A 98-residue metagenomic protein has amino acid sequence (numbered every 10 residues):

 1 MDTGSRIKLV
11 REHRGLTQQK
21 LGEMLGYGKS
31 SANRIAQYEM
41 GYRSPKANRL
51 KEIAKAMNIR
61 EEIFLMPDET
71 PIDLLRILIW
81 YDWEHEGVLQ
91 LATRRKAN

Functional and structural regions predicted by a protein language model:
M1, E12-H13, S44: Short amphipathic helical patch at the helix-1/turn junction of helix-turn-helix
T3, S31-R34, R49: Short N-terminal amphipathic alpha-helix/helix-capping patch enriched in small hydrophobics with frequent Ser/Thr
S5-L25, E52, D82, V88: Short basic helix-loop element that most often maps to the first helix and adjoining turn of HTH DNA-binding modules
T17, G28-S31, K46, R60: Short coil turns linking two alpha-helices in DNA-binding domains
G26-S44, M66-P67: Recognition helix of helix-turn-helix/homeodomain-like DNA-binding domains that insert into the DNA major groove
Y42, K46-I63: DNA major-groove recognition helix of helix-turn-helix/homeodomain DNA-binding modules
L65-N98: Short, charged recognition helix plus adjacent turn of helix-turn-helix-like nucleic-acid-binding domains
